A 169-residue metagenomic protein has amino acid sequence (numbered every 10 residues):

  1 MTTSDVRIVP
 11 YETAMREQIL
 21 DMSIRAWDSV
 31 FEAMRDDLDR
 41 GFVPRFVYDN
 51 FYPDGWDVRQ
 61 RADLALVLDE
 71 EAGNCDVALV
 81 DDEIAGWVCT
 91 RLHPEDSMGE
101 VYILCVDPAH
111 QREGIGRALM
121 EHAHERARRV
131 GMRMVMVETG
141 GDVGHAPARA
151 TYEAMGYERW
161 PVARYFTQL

Functional and structural regions predicted by a protein language model:
M1-S4: Basic/polar N-terminal segments that are highly enriched at the extreme N-terminus, encompassing both cleavable
V6, P10-Y102, D107, M120-E121 (+3 more regions): Acetyl-CoA-dependent GNAT
F42-N50, R112, V143, A150-T151: Short amphipathic alpha-helical patches
L92, D107-E113, G144: Active-site acidic-Proline motif in GNAT/NAT acetyltransferases
Q111, M136-A148, F166-L169: Conserved beta-strand-loop-alpha-helix junction that forms the acyl-donor binding cleft
E113, R129-R133: Short coil/turn segments at alpha/beta junctions that flank glycine-rich nucleotide-binding fingerprints
Y152, Y157: Conserved active-site tyrosine of GNAT-family acetyltransferases
